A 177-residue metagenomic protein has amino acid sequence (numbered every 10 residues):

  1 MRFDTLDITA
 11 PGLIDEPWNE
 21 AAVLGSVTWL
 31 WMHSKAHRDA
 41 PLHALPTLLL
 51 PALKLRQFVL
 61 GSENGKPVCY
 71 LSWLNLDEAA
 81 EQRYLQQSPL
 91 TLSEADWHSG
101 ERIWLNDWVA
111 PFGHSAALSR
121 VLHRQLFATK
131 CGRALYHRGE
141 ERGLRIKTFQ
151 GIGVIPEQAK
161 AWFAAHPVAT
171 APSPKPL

Functional and structural regions predicted by a protein language model:
M1-A44, A169-P176: Short amphipathic alpha-helix that is part of the acyltransferase structural core
D4-L6, M32-R38, A44-L50, E78-Q87 (+1 more regions): Short linear motifs at secondary-structure transitions and domain/linker junctions
A44-L50, R56-L60, S88-A95: Short secondary-structure capping micro-motifs at structural edges
P51-L53, P67, A79, Y84 (+2 more regions): Catalytic cores of transferase enzymes with a strong primary signal for eukaryotic protein kinases
L53-L71: Conserved beta-hairpin
E63, L71, G132-L177: Active-site/acyl-donor-binding loops of N-acyltransferases
W73-L76: Short, His- and charge-rich active-site/binding loops that engage polyanionic ligands
A79-P156: Acyl-donor binding region in acyl/amide transferases
